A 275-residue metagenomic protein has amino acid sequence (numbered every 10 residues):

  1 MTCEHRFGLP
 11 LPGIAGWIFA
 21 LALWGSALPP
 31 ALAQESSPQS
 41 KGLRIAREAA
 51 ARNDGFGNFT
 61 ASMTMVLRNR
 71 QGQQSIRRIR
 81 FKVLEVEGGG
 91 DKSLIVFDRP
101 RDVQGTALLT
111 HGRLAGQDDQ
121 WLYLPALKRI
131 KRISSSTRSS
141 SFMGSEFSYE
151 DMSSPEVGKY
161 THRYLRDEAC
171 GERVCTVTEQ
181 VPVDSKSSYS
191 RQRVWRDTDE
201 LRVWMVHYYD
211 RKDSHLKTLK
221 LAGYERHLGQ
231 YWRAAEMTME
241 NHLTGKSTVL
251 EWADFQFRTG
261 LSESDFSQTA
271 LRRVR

Functional and structural regions predicted by a protein language model:
M1-L11: N-terminal secretory signal peptides that target proteins for export/translocation
P12-A27: Bacterial N-terminal signal peptides
A31-E35: Boundary at the C-terminal end of the N-terminal hydrophobic targeting segment
P38-L43, T259: Hydrophobic, proline/glycine-rich low-complexity stretches
K41-A126: N-terminal mature ectodomain segment of secretory-pathway/periplasmic proteins
F81-E85, R163-A169, A222-E225: Short amphipathic beta-strand and strand-loop transition segments with alternating hydrophobic
D98, L109-H111, D119-Y123, R129-I133 (+2 more regions): Gly/Pro-enriched, hydrophobic low-complexity segments that function as extracytoplasmic propeptides/linkers
V274-R275: Short, solvent-exposed mixed-charge patches
